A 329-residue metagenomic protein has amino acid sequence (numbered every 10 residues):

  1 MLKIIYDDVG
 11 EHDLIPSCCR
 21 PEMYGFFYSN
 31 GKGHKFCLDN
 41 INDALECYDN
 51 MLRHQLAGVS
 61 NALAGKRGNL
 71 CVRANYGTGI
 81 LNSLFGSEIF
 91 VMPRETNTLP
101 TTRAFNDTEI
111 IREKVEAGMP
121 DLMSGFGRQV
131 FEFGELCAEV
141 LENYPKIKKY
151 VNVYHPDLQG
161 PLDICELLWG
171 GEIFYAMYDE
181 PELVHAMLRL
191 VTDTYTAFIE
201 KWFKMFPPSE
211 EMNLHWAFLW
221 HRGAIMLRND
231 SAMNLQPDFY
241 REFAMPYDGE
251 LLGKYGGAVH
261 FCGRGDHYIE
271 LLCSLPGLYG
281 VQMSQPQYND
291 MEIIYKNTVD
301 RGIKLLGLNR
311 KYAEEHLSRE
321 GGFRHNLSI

Functional and structural regions predicted by a protein language model:
M1-Y24, N30-C37, I41, G65 (+2 more regions): Active-site loop segments of alpha/beta catalytic cores
F26, K32, E88-E113, W220-N234: Aromatic- and acidic-residue-enriched carbohydrate-binding clefts of CAZyme catalytic domains
C37-M92: Membrane helical hairpin/interfacial module
T78, T96-T102, T108, T192-T196 (+1 more regions): Residue-identity detector for threonine
I80-F105, P156-E172: Aromatic- and acidic-residue-enriched segments that line the glycan-binding/catalytic groove of carbohydrate-active
R94-E135, E139: A gly/proline- and charged-residue-enriched helix-loop-helix capping module
